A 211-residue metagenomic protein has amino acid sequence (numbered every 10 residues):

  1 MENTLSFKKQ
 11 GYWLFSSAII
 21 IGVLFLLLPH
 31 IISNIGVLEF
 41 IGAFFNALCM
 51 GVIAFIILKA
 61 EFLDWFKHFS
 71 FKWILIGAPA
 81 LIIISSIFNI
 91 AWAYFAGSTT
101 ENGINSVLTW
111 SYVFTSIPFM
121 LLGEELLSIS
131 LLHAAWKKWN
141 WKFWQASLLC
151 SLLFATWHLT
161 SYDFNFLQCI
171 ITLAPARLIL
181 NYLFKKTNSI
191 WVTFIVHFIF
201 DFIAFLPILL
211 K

Functional and structural regions predicted by a protein language model:
M1-F7: Short, Lys/Arg-rich, polar N-terminal cytosolic tail immediately upstream of the first transmembrane signal-anchor
F7-L58: Alpha-helical transmembrane segments in multi-pass membrane proteins
K8-L26, I76-I84, S147-L153: Alpha-helical transmembrane segments
Q10-F15, E39, A43, W73-A78 (+4 more regions): Residue-level signature of transmembrane alpha-helical entry/exit and packing/kink sites in multi-pass membrane
G22-P29, M50-L58, S85, N89 (+3 more regions): Structural signal for membrane-spanning alpha-helices in multi-pass inner-membrane proteins, emphasizing helix cores
I32-I41, E61-L127, H133, K138 (+1 more regions): Juxtamembrane helix-loop-helix connectors linking adjacent transmembrane helices in multi-pass membrane enzymes
I57-F69, T187-V196: A cytosolic-side transmembrane-helix exit/cap motif
W110-K211: Transmembrane helix-loop-helix hairpins at the membrane interface of multi-pass integral membrane proteins
